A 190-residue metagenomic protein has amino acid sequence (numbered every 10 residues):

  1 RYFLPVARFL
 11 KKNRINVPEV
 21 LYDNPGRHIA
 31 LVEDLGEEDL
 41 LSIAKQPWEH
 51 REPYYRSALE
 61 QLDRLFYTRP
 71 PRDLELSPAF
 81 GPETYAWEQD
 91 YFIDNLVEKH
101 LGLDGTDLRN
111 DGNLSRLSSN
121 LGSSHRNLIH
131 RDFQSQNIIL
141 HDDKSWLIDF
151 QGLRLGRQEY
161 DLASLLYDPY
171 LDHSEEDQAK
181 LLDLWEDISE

Functional and structural regions predicted by a protein language model:
R1-W87, Y91, E98-L101, S123: ATP-binding pocket architecture of kinase catalytic cores
F9, P82, A86, S135 (+4 more regions): Glycan-recognition and catalytic cores of secretory/periplasmic carbohydrate-active enzymes
L40-I43, L147, L165: Short small-residue beta-strand/loop micro-motif enriched in glycine and branched aliphatics
W48-Y55, D107, L171, E175: Flexible, glycine- and charge-enriched loops at secondary-structure boundaries
L65, S115-L162, P169-H173: Active-site acidic catalytic loop and adjacent metal/ATP-binding pocket of ATP-dependent phosphoryl transfer enzymes
D90-H100, Q158-E190: Active-site activation/catalytic loop segments of kinase-like enzymes and analogous catalytic loops in related
L103-N113: Central P-loop NTPase core of STAND/AAA+ ATPases
